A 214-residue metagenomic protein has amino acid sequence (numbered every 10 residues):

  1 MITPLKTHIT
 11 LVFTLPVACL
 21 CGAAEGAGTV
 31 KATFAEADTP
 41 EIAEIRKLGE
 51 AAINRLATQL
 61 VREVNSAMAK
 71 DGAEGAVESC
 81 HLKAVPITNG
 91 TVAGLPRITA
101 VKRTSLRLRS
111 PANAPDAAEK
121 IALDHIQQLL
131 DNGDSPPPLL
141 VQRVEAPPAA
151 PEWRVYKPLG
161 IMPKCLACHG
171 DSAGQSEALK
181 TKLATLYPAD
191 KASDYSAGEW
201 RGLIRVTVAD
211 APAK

Functional and structural regions predicted by a protein language model:
M1-K6: N-terminal secretory signal peptides that target proteins for export/translocation
T10-L20: Bacterial N-terminal signal peptides
C19, P163-L166: Extracellular secreted precursors and ectodomains with disulfide-bonded cysteine-rich loops/domains
C21-E25: Alpha-helical propensity feature that highlights long, continuous alpha-helices across diverse contexts
G26-M162, G174-K214: Extracytoplasmic c-type cytochrome modules immediately beyond a signal peptide or single-pass transmembrane anchor
L166-A173: Detector for the c-type heme attachment site
